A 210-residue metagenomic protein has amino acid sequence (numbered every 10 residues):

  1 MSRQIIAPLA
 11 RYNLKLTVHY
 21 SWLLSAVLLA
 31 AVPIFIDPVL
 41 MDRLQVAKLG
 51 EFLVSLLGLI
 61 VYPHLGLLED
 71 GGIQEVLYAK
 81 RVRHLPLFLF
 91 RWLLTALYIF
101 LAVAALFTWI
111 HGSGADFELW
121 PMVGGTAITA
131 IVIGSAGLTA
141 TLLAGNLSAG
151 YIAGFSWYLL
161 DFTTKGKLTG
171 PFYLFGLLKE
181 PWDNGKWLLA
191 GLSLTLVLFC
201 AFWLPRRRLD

Functional and structural regions predicted by a protein language model:
M1-E51, L56-L67, T139-L142, K165-G166 (+1 more regions): Hydrophobic alpha-helical transmembrane segments
M1-L9, H84-L85, A115, I131-V132: Juxtamembrane loop-helix boundary motifs flanking transmembrane segments in multi-pass membrane proteins
I34-L68, L89-G154: Secretory targeting signals
L65-V76, T139-L143, T169-K179: A cytosolic-side transmembrane-helix exit/cap motif
V76-H84: Short helix-to-coil transition segments within interhelical loops that connect adjacent transmembrane helices
H111-F117, L174-P181, L196-C200: Short alpha-helical linear motifs
L147-G191: Transmembrane helix segments
